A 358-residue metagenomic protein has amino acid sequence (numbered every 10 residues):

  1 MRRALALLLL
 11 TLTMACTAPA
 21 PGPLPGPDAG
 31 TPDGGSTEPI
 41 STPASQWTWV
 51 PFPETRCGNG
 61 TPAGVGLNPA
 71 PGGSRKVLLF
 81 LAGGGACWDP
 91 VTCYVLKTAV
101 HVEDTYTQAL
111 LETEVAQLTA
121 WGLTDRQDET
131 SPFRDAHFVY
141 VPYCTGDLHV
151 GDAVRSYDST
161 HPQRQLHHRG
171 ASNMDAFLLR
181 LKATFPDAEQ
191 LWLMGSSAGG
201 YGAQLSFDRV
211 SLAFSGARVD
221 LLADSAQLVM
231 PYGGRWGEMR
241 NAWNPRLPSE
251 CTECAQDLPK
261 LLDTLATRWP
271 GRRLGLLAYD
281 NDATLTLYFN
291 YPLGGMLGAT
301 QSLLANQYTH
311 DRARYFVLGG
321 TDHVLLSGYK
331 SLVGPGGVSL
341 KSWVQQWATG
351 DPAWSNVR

Functional and structural regions predicted by a protein language model:
R2-L8: Sec-dependent signal peptide recognition, specifically the positively charged N-region followed immediately by
T13-A15: C-terminal motif of bacterial Sec signal peptides marking the signal peptidase cleavage site
T17-R358: C-terminal His-loop and adjacent cap/lid subdomain of alpha/beta-hydrolase
